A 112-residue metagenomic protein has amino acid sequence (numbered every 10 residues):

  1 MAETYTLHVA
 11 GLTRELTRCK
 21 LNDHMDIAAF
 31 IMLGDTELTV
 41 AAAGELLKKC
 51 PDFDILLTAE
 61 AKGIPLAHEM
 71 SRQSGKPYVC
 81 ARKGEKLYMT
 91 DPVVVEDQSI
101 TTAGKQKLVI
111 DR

Functional and structural regions predicted by a protein language model:
M1-D52: Active-site-facing substrate-recognition patch
M32-L38, L57, I100-T102: Short, flexible loop segments at the rims of nucleotide/cofactor-binding pockets, characterized by
A43-E45, P65-L66, Q106-D111: A generic local structural motif
F53-E60: Short glycine-rich phosphate-binding loop at a beta-alpha junction
K62-P65, E85-L87: Short, catalytically relevant binding-site loops at active-site mouths
P65-S74: Short Gly/Thr/Asp-enriched flexible loops that form oxyanion-binding sites at enzyme active sites
K76-R112: Short, glycine/charge-rich flexible loops or terminal/linker lids adjacent to PRPP-binding catalytic cores
